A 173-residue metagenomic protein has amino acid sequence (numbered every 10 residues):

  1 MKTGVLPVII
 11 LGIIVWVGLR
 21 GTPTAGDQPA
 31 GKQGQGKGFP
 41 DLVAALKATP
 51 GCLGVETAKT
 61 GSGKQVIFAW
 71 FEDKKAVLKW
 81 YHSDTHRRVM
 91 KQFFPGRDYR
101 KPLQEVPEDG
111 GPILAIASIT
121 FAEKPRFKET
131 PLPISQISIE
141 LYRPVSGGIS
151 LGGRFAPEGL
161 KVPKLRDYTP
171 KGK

Functional and structural regions predicted by a protein language model:
M1-V5: Positively charged n-region of N-terminal signal peptides that target proteins for export
L6, P29-A30, G34-A44, R100 (+3 more regions): Aromatic-rich, lipid-facing transmembrane alpha helices and their immediate juxtamembrane interface loops in integral
P7-G18: Bacterial N-terminal signal peptides
G21-D27: Boundary at the C-terminal end of the N-terminal hydrophobic targeting segment
G34-V66, P95-P107: Short, glycine- and small/hydrophobic-rich beta-strand elements in well-ordered beta-sheets
A58, S62-S83: Short, well-ordered beta-strand segments in beta-rich or mixed alpha/beta enzyme and ligand-binding folds
K75-P107, K124-P131: An amphipathic, aromatic/His-enriched active-site/gating alpha helix that lines ligand/cofactor pockets
L103-T169: Catalytic "initiation/cleavage/transfer" segments centered on a nucleophilic residue and adjacent nucleic-acid-engaging
